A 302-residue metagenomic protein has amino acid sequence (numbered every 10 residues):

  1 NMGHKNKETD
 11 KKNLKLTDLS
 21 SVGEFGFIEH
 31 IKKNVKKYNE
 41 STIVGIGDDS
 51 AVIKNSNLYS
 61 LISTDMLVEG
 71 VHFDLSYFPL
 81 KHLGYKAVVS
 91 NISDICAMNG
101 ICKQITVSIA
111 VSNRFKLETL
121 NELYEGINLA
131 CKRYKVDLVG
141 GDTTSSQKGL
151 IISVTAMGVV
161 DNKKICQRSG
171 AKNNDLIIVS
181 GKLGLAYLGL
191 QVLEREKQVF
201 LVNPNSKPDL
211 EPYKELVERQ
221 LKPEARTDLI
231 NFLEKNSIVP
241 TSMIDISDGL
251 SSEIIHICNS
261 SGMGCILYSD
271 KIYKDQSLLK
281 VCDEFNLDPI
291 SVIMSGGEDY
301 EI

Functional and structural regions predicted by a protein language model:
M2-I302: Helix-biased detector of long, well-ordered alpha-helical tracts
